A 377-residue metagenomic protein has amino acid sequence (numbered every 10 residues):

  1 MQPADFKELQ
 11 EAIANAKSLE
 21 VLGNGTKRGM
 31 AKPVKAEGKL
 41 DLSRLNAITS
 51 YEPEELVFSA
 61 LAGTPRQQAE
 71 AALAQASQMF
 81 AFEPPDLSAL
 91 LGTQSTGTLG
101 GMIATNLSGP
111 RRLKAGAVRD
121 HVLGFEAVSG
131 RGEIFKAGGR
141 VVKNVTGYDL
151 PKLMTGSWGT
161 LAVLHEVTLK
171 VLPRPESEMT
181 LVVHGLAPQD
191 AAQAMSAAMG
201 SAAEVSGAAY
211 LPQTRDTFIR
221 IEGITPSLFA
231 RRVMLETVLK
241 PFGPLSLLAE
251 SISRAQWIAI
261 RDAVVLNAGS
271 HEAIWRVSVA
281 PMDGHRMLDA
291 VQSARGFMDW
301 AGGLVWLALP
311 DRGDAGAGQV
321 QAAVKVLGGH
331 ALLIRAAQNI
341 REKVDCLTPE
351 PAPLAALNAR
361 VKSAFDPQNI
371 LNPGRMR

Functional and structural regions predicted by a protein language model:
M1-V21, L42-S95, I103, L107-R140 (+1 more regions): N-terminal glycine-rich flavin-associated loop
A16-L19, L73, L239, V324 (+1 more regions): A generic structural signal for well-ordered alpha-helical segments
E20-V21, G207-P212, G296-W300, L333: Short beta-strand
M30-A36, G243-R377: Conserved glycine-rich FAD pyrophosphate-binding loop
V34-K35, P53-E54, S129-R131, P212-T214 (+1 more regions): Short acidic-glycine loop/turn motifs at beta-strand connectors
Q67-A69, P188-Q193, P226-V233, D283-V291 (+1 more regions): Short, conserved charged micro-motifs
A104, L123-H271: C-terminal substrate-binding/cap subdomain adjacent to the FAD-binding core in PCMH-type and related FAD-linked
